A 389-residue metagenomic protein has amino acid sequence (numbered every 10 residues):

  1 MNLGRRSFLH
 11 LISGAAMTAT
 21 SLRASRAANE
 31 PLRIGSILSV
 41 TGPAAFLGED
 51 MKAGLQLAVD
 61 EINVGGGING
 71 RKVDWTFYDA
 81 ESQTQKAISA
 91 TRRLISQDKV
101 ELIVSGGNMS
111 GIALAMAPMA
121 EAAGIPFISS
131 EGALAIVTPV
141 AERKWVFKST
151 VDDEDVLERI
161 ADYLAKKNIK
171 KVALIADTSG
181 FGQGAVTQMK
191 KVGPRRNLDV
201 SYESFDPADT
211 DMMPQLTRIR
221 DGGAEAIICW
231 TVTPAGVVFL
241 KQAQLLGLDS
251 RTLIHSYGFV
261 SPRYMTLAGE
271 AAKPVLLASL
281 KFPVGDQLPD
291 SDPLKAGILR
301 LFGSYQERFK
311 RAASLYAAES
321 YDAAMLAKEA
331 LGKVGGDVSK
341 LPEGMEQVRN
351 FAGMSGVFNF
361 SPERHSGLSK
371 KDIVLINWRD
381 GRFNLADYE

Functional and structural regions predicted by a protein language model:
M1-A16: N-terminal secretory signal peptides and thylakoid transit peptides that target proteins across membranes
L22-V40: C-terminal segment of N-terminal export signals and the immediately downstream linker at the start of the mature
G35-G54, Y78-T84, I175-G182, P234 (+2 more regions): Extracytoplasmic "Venus flytrap"
F46-M51, I68-P139, S149, P207-D209 (+1 more regions): Beta-alpha junction/loop-to-helix N-cap segments that form part of ligand/metal-binding clefts
K86-S89, A135-I136, K144-L246, S291-D292: Extracellular/periplasmic Venus flytrap/periplasmic-binding protein
D98-G107, I128-S130, A173-A176, A224-T233 (+3 more regions): Periplasmic-binding protein-like
A243-E319, F383-A386: Extracellular/periplasmic periplasmic-binding protein-like sensory domains
S304-A318, A324-F383: Segments of small-molecule ligand-sensing domains
